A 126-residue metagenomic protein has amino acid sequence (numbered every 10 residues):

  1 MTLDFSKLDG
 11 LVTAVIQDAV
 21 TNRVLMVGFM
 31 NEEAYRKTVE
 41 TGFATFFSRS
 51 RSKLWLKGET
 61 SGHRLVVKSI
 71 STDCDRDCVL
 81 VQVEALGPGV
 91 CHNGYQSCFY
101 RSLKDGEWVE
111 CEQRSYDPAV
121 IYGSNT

Functional and structural regions predicted by a protein language model:
T2-L11, A19-L25, M30-T126: C-terminal binding/interaction regions
